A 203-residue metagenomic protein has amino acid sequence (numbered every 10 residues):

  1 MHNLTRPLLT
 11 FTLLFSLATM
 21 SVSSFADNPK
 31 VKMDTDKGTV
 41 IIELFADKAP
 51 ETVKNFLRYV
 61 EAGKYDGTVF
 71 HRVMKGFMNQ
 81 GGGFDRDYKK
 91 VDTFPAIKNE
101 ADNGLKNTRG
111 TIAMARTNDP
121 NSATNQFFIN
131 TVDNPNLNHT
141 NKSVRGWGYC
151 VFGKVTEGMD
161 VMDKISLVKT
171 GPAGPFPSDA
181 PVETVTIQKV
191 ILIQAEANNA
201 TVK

Functional and structural regions predicted by a protein language model:
H2-L4, F11-T12, V22-K203: Cyclophilin-like peptidyl-prolyl cis-trans isomerases
L9-L17: Hydrophobic helical h-region of N-terminal Sec-dependent signal peptides in bacterial secretory/periplasmic proteins
